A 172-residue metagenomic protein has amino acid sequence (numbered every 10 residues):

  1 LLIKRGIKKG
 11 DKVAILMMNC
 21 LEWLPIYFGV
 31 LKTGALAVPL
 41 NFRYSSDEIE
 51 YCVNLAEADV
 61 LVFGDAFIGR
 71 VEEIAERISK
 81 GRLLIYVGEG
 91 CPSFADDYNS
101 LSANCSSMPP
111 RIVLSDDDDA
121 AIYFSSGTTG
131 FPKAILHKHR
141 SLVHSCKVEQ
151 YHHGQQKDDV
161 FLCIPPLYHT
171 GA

Functional and structural regions predicted by a protein language model:
L1-Y44, P166: Conserved AMP-binding/adenylate-forming
D47-E48, R70: Short acidic active-site motifs
A56-E57: Active-site charged/polar residues at nucleotide-handling catalytic sites that mediate phosphoryl, nucleotidyl
I68-D116: ANL superfamily adenylate-forming
A103-F124, F131, G154-V160: Conserved pre-ATP/AMP-binding loop-to-beta segment of ANL
A121, I135-Q156, F161-Y168: Conserved structural elements of the adenylate-forming
